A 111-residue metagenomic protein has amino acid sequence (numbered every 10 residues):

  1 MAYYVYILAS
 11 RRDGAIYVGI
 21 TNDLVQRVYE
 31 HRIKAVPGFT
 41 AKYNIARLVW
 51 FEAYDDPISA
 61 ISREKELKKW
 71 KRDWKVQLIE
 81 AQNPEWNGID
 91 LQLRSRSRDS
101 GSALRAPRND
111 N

Functional and structural regions predicted by a protein language model:
M1-A53, I58-K65, Q82-N111: GIY-YIG nuclease catalytic motif and its immediate N-terminal context
K65-L78: Short arginine-rich
